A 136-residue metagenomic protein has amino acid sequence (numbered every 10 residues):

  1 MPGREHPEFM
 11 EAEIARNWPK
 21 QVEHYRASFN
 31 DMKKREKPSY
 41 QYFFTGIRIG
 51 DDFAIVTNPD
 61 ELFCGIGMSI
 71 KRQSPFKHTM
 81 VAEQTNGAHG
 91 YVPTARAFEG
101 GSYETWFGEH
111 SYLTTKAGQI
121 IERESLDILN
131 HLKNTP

Functional and structural regions predicted by a protein language model:
M1-P136: Non-catalytic substrate/cofactor recognition surfaces at enzyme active-site rims
